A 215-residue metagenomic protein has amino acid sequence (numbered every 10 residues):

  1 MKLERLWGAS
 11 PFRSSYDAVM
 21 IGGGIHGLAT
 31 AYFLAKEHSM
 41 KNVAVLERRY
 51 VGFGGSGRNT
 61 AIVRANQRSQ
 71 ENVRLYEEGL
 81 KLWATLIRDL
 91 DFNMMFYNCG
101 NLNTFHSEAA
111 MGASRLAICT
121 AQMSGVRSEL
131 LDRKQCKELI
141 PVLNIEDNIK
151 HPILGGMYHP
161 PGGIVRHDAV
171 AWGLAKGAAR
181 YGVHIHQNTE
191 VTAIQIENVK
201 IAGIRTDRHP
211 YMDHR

Functional and structural regions predicted by a protein language model:
M1-A18, F33-N42: Extreme N-terminal leader/targeting segments of oxidoreductases
M1-L6, L28, V199-I204: Short gly/ser/thr-rich secondary-structure transition/capping motifs
V19-I21, L46, D213-R215: Short hydrophobic core segments
G22-L28, R48: Glycine-rich Rossmann-fold phosphate-binding loop(s) that bind the pyrophosphate of adenine dinucleotide cofactors
A35-G57: Glycine-rich FAD pyrophosphate-binding loop
A61-V142: Dinucleotide-binding Rossmann-like beta1-alpha1 core, especially the glycine-rich loop that anchors the ADP
A109, I140-I153, Q195-G203: A short, glycine/Asx- and small/polar-enriched loop/turn that sits immediately N-terminal to a beta-strand
M157-R215: Helical element adjacent to the flavin cofactor pocket in flavoenzyme catalytic cores
